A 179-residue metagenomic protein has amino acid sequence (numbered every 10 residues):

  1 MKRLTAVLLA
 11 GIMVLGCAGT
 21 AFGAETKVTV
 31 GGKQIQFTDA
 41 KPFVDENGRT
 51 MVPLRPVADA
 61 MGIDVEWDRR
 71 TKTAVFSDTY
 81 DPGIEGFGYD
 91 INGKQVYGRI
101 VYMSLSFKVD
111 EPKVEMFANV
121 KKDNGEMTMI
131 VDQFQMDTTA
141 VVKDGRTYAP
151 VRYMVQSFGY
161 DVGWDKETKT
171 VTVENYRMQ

Functional and structural regions predicted by a protein language model:
K2-V7, G11-Q179: Primary recognition of N-terminal secretory signal peptides and signal-anchoring hydrophobic helices
